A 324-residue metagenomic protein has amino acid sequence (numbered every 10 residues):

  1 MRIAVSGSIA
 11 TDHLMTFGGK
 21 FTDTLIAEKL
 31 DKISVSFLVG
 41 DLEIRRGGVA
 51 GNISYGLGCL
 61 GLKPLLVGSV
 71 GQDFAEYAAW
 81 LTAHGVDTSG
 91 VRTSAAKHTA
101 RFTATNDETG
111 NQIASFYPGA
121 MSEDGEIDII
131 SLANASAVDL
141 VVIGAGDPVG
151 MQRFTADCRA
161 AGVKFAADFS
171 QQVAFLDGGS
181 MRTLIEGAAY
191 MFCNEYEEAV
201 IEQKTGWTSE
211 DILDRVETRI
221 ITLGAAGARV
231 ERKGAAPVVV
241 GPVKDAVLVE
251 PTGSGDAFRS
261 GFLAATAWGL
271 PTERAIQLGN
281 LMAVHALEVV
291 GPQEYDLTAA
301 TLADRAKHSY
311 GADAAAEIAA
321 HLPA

Functional and structural regions predicted by a protein language model:
M1-L65, E76-A79, D313-A324: Glycine-rich phosphate/adenosyl-contacting loop at the front of the ribokinase-like
S8, G68-Q72, E108, D168-S170: Cofactor-binding loop segments of dinucleotide-utilizing enzymes, especially the Rossmann-like FAD- and NAD(P)+-binding
G58, R159, A267: Gly/Ala-rich phosphate-binding loop of Rossmann-like dinucleotide-binding domains, activating on the conserved
K63-S89: A glycine-rich beta-to-alpha transition motif near the start of alpha/beta enzyme domains, typified by
S89-S94, F102-A145, V149: Conserved phosphate-binding/catalytic loop of the ribokinase/pfkB sugar-kinase fold
R153-K164, S170-V240, V247: Conserved phosphate/ATP/ADP-binding segment of small-molecule kinases
G206-A324: Conserved phosphate-binding/catalytic region of the ribokinase-like
